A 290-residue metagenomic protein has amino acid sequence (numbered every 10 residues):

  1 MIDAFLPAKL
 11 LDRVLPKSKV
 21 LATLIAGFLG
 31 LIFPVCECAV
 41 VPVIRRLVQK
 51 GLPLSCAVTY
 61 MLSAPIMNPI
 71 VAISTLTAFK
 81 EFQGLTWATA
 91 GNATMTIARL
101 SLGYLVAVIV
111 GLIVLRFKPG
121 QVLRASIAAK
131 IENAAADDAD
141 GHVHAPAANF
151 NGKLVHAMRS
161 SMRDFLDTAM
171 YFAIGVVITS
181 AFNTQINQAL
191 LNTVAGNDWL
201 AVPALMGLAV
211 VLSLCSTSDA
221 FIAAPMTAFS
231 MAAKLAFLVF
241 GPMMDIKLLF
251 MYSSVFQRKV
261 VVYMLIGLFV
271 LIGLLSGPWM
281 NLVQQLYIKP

Functional and structural regions predicted by a protein language model:
M1-R45, L154-V211, A220, Q285-P290: Membrane-embedded alpha-helical segments and adjacent helix-loop junctions characteristic of multi-pass solute
I2-D3, Y104-G111, L200-A201, M243: Alpha-helical transmembrane segments and their membrane-interface exit regions
P7, E37-V41, V71-A72, V106-V114 (+3 more regions): Alpha-helical transmembrane segments and their lipid-water interface positions in multi-pass membrane proteins
P16, T59-L62, I97-S101, L166 (+5 more regions): Internal alpha-helical transmembrane segments of multi-pass membrane proteins, especially GPCRs
P16-K17, W87-G141, M251-P290: Juxtamembrane and boundary regions of transmembrane helices in multi-pass small-molecule transporters and channels
A22, I32-A98, N183-V260: Membrane-interfacial helix-loop connectors
P69, A181, I272-L275: Aromatic-anchored segments of alpha-helical transmembrane domains
D137-H156: Short, membrane-interfacial amphipathic segments enriched in basic
